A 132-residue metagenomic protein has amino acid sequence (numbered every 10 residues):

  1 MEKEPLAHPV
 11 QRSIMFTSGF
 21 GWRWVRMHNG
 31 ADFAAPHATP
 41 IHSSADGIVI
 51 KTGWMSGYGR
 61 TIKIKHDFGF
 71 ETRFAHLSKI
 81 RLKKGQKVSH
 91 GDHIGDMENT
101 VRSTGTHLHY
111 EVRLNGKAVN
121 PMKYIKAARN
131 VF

Functional and structural regions predicted by a protein language model:
M1-R60, H90: Surface-exposed, glycine-biased beta-strand/turn segments
I14, A31, T39, T72 (+3 more regions): Glycine-centered loop/turn positions within well-structured domains that cap or flank conserved ligand/cofactor-binding
S18, A35, K51, H76-K79 (+1 more regions): A residue-level detector for short acidic-glycine micro-motifs
G21-W22, A38, K65-G69, T100 (+2 more regions): Solvent-exposed coil/turn segments that connect beta secondary-structure elements in extracytoplasmic/periplasmic
H28-N29, S43-R81, T106-H107, E111: Zn2+-dependent peptidoglycan hydrolase active-site motif and core
A34, K83-D92, E111-F132: Acidic, glycine-rich catalytic/binding loops that coordinate metals and/or anionic ligands
A34, P40-S44, F74-A75, G85-V88 (+2 more regions): Small beta-strand-rich domains/subdomains or short beta-sheet motifs embedded in larger alpha/beta proteins
K79-T106: Beta-rich strand-turn-strand
